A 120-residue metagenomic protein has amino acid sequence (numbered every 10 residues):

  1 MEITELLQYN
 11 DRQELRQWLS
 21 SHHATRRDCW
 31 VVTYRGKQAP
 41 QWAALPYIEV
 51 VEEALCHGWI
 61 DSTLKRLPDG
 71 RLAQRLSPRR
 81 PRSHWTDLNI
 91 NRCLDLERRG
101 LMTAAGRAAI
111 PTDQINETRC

Functional and structural regions predicted by a protein language model:
M1-C120: Charge-dense, helix-prone N-terminal extensions
